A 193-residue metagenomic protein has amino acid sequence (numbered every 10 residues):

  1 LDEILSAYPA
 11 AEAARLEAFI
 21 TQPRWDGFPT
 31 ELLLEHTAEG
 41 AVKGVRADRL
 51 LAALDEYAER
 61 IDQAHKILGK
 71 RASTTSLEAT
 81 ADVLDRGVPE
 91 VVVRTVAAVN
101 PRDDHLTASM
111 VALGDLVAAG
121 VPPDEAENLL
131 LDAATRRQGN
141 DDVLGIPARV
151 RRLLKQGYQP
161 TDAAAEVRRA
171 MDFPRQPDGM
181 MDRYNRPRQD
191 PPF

Functional and structural regions predicted by a protein language model:
L1-F193: General marker for long, soluble alpha-helical cores
